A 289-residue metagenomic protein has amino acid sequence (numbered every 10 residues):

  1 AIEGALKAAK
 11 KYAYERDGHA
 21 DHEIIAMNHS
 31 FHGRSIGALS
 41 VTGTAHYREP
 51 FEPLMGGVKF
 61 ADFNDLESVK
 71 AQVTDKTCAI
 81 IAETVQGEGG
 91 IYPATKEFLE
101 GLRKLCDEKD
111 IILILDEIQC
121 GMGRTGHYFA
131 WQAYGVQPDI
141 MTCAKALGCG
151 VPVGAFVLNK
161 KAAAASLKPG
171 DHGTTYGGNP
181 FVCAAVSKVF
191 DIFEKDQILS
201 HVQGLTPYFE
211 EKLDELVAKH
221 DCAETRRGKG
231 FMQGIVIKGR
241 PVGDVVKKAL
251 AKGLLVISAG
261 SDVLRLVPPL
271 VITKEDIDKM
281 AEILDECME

Functional and structural regions predicted by a protein language model:
A1-E289: Conserved N-terminal phosphate-binding loop of PLP-dependent enzymes in the Aspartate aminotransferase
